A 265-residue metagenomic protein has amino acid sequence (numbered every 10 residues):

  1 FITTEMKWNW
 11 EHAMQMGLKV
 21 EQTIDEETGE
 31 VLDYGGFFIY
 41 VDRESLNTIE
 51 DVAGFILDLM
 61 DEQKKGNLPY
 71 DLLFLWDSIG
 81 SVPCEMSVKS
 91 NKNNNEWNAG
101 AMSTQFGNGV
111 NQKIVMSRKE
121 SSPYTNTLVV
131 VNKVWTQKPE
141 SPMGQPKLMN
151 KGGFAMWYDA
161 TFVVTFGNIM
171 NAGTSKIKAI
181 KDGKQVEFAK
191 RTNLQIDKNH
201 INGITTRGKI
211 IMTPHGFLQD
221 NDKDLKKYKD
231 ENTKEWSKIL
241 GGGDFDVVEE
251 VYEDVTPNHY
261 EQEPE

Functional and structural regions predicted by a protein language model:
I2-N98, T256-Y260: Conserved inter-motif catalytic segment of the P-loop NTP-binding fold
G17, T28-G29, G66, G183 (+2 more regions): Short, flexible coil/linker elements and helix-boundary hinge sites characteristic of intrinsically disordered
L18-Q22, L32-V41, W97, Q112-S117 (+3 more regions): Hydrophobic transmembrane signal anchors and adjacent membrane-proximal interface regions, especially in viral
I24-G36, K176-K181, Y228-K234: Surface-exposed intrinsically disordered loops and tails
D33-I56, F74-S81, N126-K133, D159-A160 (+2 more regions): Extended, compositionally biased low-complexity polar/Lys-Gly-rich tracts and adjacent boundary/linker regions are
N67-P69, T125-T127, T205, D222 (+1 more regions): Conserved AAA+ ATPase small/helical "lid" subdomain
A99-F217: Phosphate-binding/switch region of NTP-binding enzymes
R207-E265: NTP-binding/hydrolysis catalytic cores, primarily Walker-type P-loop NTPases
